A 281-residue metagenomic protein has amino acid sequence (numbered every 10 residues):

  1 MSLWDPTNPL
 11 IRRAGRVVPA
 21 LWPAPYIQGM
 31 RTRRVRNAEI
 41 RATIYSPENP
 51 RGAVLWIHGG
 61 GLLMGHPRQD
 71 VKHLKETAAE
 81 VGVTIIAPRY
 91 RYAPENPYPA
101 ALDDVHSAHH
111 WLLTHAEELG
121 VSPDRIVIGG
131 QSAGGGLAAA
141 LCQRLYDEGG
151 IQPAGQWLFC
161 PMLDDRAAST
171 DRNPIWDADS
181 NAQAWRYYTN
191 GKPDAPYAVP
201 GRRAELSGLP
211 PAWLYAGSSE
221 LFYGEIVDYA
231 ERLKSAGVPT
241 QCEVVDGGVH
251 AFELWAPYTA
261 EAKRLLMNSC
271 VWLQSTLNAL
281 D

Functional and structural regions predicted by a protein language model:
M1-I27: N-terminal membrane-anchoring alpha-helices
P6, L10, W22, R31-D281: Alpha/beta-hydrolase superfamily serine-hydrolase fold, recognizing
